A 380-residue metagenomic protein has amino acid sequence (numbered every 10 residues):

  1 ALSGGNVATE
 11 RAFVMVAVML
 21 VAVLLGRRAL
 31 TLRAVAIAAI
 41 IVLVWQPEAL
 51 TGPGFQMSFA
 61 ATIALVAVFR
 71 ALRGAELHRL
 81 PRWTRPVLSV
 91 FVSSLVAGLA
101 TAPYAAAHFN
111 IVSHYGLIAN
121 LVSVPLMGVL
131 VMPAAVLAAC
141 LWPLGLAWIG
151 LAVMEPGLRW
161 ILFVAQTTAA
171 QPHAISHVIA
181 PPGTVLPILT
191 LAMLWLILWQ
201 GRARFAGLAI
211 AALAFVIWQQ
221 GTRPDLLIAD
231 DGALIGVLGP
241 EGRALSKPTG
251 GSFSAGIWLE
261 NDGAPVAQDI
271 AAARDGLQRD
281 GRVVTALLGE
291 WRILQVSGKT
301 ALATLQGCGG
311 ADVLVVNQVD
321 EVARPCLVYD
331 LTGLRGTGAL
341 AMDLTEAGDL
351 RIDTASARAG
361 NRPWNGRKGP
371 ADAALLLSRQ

Functional and structural regions predicted by a protein language model:
A1-L117, V178-G221: Hydrophobic alpha-helical transmembrane segments in multi-pass membrane proteins
G4, G54, T101, V122 (+3 more regions): Divalent metal-coordination and catalytic microenvironments
A106-V122, L126, V131-P187: Membrane-interface amphipathic/re-entrant loop segments adjacent to transmembrane helices in multi-pass membrane
W218-L287: Membrane-interface segments at or immediately adjacent to transmembrane helices that form the boundary between
L226-A229, G289-K299: Active-site-proximal beta-strand elements of phosphoester/diester hydrolases
R243-S246, E290-L294, G310-V315: Hydrophobic beta-strand segments of well-ordered beta-sheets in folded domains
T285, S297-Q380: Solvent-exposed soluble domains appended to multi-pass membrane proteins
